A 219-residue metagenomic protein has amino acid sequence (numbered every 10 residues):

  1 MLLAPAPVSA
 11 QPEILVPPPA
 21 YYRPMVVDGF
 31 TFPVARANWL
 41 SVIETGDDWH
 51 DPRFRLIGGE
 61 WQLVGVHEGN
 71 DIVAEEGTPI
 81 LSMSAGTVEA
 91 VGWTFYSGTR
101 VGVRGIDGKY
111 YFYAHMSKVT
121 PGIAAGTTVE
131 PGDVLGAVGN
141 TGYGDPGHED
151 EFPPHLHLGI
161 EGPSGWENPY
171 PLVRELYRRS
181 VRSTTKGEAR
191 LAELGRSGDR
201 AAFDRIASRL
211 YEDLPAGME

Functional and structural regions predicted by a protein language model:
M1-L2: Bacterial N-terminal signal peptides
A10-T99, P131, G144, R182-E219: Surface-exposed, glycine-biased beta-strand/turn segments
V73, R104-I106, E161: A generic structural motif
E76, G92, S117-T120, G139 (+1 more regions): A generic structural motif
T78, D107-Y110, G165-W166: Short acidic/polar mixed-charge low-complexity motifs
S82-G122, G144-H155: Zn2+-dependent peptidoglycan hydrolase active-site motif and core
G102, T127-R190, G195: Conserved, short, structured surface segments that act as functional micro-motifs
